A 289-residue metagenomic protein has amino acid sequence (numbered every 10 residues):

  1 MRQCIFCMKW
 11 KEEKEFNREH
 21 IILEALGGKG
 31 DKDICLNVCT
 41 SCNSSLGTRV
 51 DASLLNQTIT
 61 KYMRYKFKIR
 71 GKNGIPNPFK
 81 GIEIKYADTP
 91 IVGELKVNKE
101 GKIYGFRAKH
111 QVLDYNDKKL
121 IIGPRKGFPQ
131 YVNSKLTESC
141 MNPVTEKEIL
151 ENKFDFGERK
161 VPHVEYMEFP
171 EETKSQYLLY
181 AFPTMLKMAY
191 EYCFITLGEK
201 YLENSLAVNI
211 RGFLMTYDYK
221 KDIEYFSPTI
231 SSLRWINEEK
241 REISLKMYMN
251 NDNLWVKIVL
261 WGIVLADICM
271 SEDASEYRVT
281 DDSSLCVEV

Functional and structural regions predicted by a protein language model:
M1, K32-C35: Short metal-coordination and nucleic-acid-contact micro-motifs, chiefly zinc-binding Cys/His arrays
R2, R18, A25, A52-I59: Short, glycine/acidic-rich hinge or "gate" loops at secondary-structure transitions that mediate conformational
I5-K9, V38-S41: Short, cysteine/histidine-rich loop/knuckle motifs that typically chelate Zn2+
F6, W10-K32: Histidine-centered nuclease catalytic patch
C35-R64: Short Cys/His-centered divalent metal-binding micro-motifs
L36-T40, S44, I69-E83: Short Fe-S-cluster ligation motifs
N77-L113: Short flanking/linker segments adjacent to small metal-binding domains or redox-active Cys/His motifs
K109-V289: C-terminal, charged low-complexity interaction regions
